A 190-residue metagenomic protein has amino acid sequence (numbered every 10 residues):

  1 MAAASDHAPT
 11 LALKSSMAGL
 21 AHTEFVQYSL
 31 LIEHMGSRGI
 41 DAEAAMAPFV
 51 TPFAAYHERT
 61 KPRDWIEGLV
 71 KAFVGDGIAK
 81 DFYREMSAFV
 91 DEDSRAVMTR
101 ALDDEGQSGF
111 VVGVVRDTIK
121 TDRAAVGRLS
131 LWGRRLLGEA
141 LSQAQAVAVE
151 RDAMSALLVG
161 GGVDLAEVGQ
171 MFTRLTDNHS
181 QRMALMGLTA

Functional and structural regions predicted by a protein language model:
M1-A18, T60, D76-D93: Helix-loop segments that flank and shape redox-cofactor active sites
K14-H22, A96-R100, G162, A166 (+1 more regions): Short, charged, amphipathic alpha-helical segments
L20-A47, G113-V115: Conserved alpha-helical segments that form or flank metal/cofactor-binding pockets of metalloenzymes
P48-A72, D122-A125: Acidic/His metal-coordination segments adjacent to aromatic residues that form catalytic metal sites in metalloenzymes
L69-K80, F172, T176-R182: Extended alpha-helical coiled-coil scaffold domains characteristic of the BAR superfamily
R84-L141: A contiguous pocket-lining binding segment that forms or flanks enzyme active sites
A124-A190: Extended, helix-rich structural scaffolds rather than catalytic motifs
